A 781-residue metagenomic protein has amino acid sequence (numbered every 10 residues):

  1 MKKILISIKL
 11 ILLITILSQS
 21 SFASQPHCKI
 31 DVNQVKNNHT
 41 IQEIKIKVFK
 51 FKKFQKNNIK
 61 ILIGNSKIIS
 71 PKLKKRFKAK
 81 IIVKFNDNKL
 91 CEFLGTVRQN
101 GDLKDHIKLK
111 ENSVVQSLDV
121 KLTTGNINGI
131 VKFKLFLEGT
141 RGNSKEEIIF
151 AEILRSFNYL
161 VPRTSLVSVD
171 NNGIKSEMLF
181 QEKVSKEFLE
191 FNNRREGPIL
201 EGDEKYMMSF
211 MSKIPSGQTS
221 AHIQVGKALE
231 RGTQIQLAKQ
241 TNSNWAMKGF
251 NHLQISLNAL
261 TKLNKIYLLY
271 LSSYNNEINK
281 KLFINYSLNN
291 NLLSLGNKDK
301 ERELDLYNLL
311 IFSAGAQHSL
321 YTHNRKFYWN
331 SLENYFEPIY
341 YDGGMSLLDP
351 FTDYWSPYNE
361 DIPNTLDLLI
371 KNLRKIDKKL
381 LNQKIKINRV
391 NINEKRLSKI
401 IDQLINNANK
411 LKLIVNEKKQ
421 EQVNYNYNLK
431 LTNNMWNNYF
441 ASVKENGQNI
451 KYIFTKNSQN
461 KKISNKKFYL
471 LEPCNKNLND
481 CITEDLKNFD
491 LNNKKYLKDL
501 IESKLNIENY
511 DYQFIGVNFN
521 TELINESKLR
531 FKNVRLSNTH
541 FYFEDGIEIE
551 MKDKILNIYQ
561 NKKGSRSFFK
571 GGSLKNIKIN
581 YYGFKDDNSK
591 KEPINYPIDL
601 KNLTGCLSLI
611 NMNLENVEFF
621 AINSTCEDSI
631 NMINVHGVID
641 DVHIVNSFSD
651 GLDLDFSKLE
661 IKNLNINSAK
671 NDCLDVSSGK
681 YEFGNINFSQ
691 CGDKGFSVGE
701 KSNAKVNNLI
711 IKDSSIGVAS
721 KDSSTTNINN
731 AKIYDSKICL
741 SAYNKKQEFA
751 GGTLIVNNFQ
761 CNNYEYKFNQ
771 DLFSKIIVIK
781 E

Functional and structural regions predicted by a protein language model:
M1-I8: Bacterial N-terminal signal peptides that target proteins for export
I8-Q19: Bacterial N-terminal signal peptides
S24-F93, L295-N297, N334-F336, E394-E544 (+1 more regions): Regulatory N- and C-terminal appendages and interdomain linkers associated with kinase/kinase-like NTP transferase
K84-I235, S313-A316, L332: Conserved ATP-binding subdomain of kinase catalytic cores across diverse folds
S168, S319-F327: Catalytic-loop signature of eukaryotic-like protein kinases
S185-S313: ATP-dependent phospho-/nucleotidyl transfer catalytic cores
F250-L257, T261-G296, A314-A316, Y328-I450 (+1 more regions): C-terminal catalytic region of ATP-dependent kinase domains
D499-E781: Extracellular beta-rich repeat passengers
